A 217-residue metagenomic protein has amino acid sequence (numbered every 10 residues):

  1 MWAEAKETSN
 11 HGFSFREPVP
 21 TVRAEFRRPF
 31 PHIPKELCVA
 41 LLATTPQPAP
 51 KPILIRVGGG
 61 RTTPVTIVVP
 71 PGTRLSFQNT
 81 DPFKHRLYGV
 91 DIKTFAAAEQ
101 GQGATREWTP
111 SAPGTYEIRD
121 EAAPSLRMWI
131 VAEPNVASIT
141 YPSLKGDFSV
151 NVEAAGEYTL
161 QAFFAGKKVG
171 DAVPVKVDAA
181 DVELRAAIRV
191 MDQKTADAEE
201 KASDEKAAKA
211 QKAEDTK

Functional and structural regions predicted by a protein language model:
W2-K217: Extracytoplasmic copper-binding redox domains, predominantly the cupredoxin/blue-copper superfamily
